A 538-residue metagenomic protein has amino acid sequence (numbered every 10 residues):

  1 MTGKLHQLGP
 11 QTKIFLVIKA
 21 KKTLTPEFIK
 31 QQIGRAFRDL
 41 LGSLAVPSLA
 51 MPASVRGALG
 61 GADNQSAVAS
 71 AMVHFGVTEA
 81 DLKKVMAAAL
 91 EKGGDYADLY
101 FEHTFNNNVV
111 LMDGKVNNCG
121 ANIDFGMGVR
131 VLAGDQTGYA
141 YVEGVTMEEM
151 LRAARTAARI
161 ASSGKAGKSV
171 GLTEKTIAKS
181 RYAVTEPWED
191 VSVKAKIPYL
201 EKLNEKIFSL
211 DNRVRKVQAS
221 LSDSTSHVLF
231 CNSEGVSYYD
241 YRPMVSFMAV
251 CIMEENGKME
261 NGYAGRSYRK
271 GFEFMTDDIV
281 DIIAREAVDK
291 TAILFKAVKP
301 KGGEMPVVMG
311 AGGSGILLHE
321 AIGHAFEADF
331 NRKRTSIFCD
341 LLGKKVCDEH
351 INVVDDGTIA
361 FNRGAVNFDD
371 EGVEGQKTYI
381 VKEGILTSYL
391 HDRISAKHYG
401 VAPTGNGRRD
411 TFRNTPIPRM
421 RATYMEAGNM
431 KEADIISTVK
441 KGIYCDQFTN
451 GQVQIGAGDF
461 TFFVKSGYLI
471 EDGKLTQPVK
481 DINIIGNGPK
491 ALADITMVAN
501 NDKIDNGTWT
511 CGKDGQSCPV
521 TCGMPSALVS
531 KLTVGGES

Functional and structural regions predicted by a protein language model:
G3-S538: N-terminal small-residue-enriched
